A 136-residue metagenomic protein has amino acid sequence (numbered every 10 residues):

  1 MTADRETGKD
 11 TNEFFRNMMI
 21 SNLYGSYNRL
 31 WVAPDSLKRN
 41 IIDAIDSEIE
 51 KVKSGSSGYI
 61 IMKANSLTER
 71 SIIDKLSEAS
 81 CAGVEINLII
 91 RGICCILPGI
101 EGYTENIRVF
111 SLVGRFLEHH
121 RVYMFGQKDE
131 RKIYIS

Functional and structural regions predicted by a protein language model:
T2-G8, S21-S26, P34-S136: PLD/PLD-like phosphodiesterase catalytic module centered on the HKD motif
